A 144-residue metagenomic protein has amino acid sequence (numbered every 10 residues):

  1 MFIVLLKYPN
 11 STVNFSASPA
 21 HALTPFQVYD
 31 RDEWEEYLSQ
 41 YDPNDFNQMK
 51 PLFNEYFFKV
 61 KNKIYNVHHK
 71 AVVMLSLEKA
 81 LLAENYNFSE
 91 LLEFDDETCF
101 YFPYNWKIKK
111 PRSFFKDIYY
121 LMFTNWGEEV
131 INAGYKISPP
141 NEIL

Functional and structural regions predicted by a protein language model:
M1-E55, Y119, F123: Short terminal alpha-helical segments
F2-L5, L38, F57-K63, C99-Y104: Charged, low-complexity surface segments at secondary-structure and domain boundaries
N10, N14, N44-N47, N54 (+7 more regions): Detector for Asparagine
T12, S16, K70-M74, P111 (+1 more regions): Short runs of predominantly hydrophobic/aromatic residues within well-ordered alpha helices that form helix-helix
V13, Q27-D30, S76, L92-E93 (+1 more regions): C-terminal catalytic/scaffold cores in eukaryotic proteins
T24, V28-R31, F58, N62-N66 (+4 more regions): Generic surface-pattern signal
D32-N85: Amphipathic alpha-helical interaction modules
S89-L144: Amphipathic alpha-helical binding modules
